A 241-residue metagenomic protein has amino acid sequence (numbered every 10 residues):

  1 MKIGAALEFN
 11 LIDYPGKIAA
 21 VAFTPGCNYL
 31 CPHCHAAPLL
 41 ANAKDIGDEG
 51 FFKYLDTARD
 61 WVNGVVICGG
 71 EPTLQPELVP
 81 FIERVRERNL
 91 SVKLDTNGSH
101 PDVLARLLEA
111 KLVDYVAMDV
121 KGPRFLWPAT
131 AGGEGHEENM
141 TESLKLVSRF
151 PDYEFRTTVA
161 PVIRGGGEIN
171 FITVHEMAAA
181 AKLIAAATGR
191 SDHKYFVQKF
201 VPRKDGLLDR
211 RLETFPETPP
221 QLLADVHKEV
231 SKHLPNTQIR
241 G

Functional and structural regions predicted by a protein language model:
M1-I3: Extreme N-terminal starter segment of soluble prokaryotic enzymes
A5, F9, Y14-E49: Canonical Radical SAM [4Fe-4S] cluster-binding loop centered on the CxxxCxxC motif and its immediate flanking residues
A6, Q198-F200, I239-G241: Conserved beta-strand termini and adjacent loop/short-helix elements that scaffold enzyme active sites in alpha/beta
L7, A19-A20, F215, H233-L234 (+1 more regions): Class I S-adenosyl-L-methionine
A36-A43, N63-E71: Glycine-rich phosphate-binding "P-loop"
L55-G64, T73-F215, P220: Conserved AdoMet/S-adenosylmethionine-binding subsite of the radical SAM
P219-G241: Charged phosphate-binding loop/patch that engages nucleotide di/tri-phosphates or the phosphate backbone of nucleic
